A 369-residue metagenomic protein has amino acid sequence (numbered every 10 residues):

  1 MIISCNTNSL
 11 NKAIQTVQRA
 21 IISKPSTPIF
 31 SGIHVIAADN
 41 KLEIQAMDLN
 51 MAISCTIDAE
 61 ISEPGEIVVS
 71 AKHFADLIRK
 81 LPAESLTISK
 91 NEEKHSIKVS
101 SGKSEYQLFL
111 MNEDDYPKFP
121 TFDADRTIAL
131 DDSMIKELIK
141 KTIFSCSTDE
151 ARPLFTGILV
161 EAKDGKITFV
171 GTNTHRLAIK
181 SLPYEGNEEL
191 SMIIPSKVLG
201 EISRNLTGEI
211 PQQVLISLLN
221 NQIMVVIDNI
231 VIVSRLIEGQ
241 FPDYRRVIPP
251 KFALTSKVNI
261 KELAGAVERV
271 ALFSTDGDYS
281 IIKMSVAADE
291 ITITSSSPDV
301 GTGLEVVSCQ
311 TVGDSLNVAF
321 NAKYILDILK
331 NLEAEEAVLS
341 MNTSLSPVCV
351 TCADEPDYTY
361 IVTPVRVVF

Functional and structural regions predicted by a protein language model:
M1-F369: Structural preference for solvent-exposed beta-strand-turn elements and adjacent flexible terminal/loop segments within
